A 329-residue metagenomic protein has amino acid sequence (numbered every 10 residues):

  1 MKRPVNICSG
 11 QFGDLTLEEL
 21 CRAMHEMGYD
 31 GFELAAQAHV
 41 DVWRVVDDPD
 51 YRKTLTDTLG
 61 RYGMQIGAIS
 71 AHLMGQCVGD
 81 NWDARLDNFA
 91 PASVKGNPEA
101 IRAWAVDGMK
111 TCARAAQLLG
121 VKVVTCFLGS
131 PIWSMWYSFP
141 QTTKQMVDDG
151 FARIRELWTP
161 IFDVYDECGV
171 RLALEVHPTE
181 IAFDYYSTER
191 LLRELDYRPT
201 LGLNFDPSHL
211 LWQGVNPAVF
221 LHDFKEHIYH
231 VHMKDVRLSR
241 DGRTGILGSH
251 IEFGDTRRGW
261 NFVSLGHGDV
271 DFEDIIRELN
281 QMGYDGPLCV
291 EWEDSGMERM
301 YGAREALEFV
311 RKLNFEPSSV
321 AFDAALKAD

Functional and structural regions predicted by a protein language model:
M1-L15: Boundary/entry segment of secreted carbohydrate-active catalytic domains
V5, E19, G31-F32, A38 (+3 more regions): Acidic/histidine-rich catalytic cores of soluble enzymes
F12-G13, C289-R299: A short, acidic, flexible beta-alpha connecting loop/helix-capping segment that sits on the rim of active
G13-M24, W104-R114, Q213-H222, F272-I275: Short, acidic/polar
E18-E19, A23, T58-R61, C77-G202 (+1 more regions): Active-site acidic/histidine proton-transfer and metal-coordination neighborhood in alpha/beta enzyme cores
Y29, V121, I228, Y284-D285: A structural motif
A35-G60, L128-M135: Glycine-rich, proline-tolerant flexible connector loops at the mouths of alpha/beta enzymes
R299-S319: C-terminal helical cap(s) of enzyme catalytic domains, especially alpha/beta-barrels
